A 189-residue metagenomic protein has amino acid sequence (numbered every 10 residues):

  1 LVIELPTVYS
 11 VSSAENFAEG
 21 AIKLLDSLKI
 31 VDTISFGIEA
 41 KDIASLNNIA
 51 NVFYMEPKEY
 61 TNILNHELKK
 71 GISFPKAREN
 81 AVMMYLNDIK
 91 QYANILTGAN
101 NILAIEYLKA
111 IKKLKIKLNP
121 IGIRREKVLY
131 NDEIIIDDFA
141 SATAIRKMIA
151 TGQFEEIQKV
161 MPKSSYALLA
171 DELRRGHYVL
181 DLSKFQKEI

Functional and structural regions predicted by a protein language model:
L1: Active-site rim/loop-helix segments in enzyme catalytic domains that contact anionic ligands
E4-I189: Active-site cores that bind ATP or allylic diphosphates and position pyrophosphate for catalysis
